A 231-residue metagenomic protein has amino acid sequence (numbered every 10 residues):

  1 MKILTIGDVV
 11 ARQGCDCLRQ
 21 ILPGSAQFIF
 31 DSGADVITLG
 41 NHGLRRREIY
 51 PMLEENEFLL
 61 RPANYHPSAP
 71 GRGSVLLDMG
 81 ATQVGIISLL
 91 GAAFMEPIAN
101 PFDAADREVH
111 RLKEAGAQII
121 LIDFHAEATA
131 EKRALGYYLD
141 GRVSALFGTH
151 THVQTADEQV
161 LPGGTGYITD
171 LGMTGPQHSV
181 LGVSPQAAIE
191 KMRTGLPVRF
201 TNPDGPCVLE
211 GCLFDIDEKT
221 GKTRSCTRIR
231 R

Functional and structural regions predicted by a protein language model:
M1-R231: Acidic, metal/ion-coordinating pockets
